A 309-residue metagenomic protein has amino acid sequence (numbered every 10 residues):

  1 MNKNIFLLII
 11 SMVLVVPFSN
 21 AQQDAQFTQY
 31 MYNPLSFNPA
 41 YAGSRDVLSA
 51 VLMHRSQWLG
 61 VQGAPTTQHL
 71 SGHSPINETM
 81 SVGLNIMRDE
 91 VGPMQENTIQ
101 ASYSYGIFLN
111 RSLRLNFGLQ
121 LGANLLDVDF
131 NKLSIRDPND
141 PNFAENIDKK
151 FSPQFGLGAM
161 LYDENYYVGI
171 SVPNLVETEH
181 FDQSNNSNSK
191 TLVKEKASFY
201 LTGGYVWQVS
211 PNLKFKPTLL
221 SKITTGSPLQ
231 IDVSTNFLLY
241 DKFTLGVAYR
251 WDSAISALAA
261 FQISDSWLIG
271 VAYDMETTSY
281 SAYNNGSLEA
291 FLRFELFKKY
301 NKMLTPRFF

Functional and structural regions predicted by a protein language model:
M1-I5, L109-R111: Positively charged n-region of N-terminal signal peptides that target proteins for export
I5-F6, Q26: Generic early N-terminus positional signal peaking at residue ~5-7
L8-V16: Bacterial N-terminal signal peptides
Q22-F309: Subset of outer-membrane beta-barrel
